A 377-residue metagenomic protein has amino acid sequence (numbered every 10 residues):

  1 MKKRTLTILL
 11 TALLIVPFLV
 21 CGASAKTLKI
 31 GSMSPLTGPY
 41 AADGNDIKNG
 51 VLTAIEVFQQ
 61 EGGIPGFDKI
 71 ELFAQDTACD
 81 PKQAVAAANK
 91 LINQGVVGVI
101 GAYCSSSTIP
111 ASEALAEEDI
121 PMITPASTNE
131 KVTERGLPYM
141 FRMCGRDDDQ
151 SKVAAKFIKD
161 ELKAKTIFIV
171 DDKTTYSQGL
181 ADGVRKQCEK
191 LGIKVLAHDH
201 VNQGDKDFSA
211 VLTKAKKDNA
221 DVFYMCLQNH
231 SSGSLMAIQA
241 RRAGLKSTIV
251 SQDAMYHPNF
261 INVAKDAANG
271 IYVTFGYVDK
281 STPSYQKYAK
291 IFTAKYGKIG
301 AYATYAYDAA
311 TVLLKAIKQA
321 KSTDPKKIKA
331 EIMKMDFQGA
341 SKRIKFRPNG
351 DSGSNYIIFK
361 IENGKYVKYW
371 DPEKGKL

Functional and structural regions predicted by a protein language model:
M1: Cys/His-rich metal-coordination motifs, chiefly Zn-binding "fingers/knuckles"
R4-L13, C21-L377: Extracytosolic ligand-binding ectodomains
